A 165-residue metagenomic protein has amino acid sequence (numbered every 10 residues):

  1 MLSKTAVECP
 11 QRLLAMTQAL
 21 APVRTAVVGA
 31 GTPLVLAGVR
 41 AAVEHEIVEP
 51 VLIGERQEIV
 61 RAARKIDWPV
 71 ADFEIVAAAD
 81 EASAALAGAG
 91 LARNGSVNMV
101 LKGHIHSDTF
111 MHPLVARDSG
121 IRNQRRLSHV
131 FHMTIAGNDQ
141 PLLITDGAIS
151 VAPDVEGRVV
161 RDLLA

Functional and structural regions predicted by a protein language model:
M1-V51, E55-A165: Anion-binding alpha/beta catalytic cores of soluble intermediary-metabolism enzymes, centered on
